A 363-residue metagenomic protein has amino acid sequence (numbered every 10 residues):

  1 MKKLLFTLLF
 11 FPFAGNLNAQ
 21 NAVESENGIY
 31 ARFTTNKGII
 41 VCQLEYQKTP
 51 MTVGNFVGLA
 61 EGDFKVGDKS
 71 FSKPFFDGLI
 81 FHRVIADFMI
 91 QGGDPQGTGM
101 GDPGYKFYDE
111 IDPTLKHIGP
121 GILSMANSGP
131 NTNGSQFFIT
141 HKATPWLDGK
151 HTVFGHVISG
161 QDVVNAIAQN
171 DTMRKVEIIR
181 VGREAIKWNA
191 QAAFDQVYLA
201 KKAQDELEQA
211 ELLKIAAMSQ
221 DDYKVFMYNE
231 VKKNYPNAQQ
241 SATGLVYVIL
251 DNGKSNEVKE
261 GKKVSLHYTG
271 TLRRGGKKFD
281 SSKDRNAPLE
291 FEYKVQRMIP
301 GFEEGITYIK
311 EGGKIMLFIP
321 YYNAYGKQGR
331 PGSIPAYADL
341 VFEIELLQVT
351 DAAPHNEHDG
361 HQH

Functional and structural regions predicted by a protein language model:
M1-S25: Bacterial Sec-dependent N-terminal signal peptides
A19-H363: Cross-family detector of peptidyl-prolyl cis-trans isomerase
